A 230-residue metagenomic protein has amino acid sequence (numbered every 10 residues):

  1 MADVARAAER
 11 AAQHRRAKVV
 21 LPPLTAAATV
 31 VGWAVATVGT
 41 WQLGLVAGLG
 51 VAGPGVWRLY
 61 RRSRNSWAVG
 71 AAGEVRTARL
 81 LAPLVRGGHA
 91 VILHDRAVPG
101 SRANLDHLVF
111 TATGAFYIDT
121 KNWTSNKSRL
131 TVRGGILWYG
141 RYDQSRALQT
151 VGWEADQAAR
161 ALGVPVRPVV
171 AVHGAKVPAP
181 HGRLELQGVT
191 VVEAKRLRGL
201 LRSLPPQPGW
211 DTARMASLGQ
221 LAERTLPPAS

Functional and structural regions predicted by a protein language model:
M1-R102, F110-A112, N126-R129, W138-S230: Surface-exposed interaction regions that form or flank ligand-binding interfaces
Y117-S125, T131-R133: Active-site ExK catalytic segment of metal-dependent nucleases
